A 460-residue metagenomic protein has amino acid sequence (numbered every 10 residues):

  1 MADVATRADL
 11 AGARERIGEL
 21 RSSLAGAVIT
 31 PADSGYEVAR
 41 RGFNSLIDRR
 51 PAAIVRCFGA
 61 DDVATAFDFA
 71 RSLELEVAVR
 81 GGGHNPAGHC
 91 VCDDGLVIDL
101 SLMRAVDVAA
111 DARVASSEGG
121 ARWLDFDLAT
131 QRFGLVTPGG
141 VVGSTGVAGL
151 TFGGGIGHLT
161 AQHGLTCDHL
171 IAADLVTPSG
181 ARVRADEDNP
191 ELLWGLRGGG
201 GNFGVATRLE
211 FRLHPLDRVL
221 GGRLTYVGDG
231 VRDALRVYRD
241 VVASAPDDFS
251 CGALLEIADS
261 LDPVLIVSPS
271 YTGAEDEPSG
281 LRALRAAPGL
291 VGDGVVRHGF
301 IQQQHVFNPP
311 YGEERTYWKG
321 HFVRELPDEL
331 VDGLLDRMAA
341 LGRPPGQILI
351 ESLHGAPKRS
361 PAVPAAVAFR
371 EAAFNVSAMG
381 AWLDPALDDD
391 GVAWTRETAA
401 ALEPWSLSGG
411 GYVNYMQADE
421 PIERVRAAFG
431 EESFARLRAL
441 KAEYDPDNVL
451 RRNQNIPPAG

Functional and structural regions predicted by a protein language model:
M1-G460: Soluble FAD-dependent oxygen oxidases
